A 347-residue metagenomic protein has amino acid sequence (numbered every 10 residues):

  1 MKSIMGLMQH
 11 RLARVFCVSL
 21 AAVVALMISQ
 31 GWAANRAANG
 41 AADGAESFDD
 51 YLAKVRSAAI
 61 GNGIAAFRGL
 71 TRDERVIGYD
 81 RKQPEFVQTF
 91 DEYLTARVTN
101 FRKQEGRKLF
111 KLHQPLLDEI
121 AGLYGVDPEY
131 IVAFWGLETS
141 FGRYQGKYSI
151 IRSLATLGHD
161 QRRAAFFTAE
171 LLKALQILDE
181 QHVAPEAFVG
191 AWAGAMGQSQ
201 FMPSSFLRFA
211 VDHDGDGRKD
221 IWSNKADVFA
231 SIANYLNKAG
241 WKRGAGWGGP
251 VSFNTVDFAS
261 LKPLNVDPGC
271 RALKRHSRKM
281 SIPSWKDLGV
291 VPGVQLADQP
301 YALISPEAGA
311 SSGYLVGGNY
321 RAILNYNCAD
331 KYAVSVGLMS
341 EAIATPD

Functional and structural regions predicted by a protein language model:
M1-T168, K173-V189, S204-D347: Cell-wall glycan-active module
A193: Surface-exposed loop and adjacent secondary-structure segments within mature catalytic domains
Q200: Functionally critical loop-and-helix segments that line ligand-binding/catalytic clefts of soluble enzyme domains
